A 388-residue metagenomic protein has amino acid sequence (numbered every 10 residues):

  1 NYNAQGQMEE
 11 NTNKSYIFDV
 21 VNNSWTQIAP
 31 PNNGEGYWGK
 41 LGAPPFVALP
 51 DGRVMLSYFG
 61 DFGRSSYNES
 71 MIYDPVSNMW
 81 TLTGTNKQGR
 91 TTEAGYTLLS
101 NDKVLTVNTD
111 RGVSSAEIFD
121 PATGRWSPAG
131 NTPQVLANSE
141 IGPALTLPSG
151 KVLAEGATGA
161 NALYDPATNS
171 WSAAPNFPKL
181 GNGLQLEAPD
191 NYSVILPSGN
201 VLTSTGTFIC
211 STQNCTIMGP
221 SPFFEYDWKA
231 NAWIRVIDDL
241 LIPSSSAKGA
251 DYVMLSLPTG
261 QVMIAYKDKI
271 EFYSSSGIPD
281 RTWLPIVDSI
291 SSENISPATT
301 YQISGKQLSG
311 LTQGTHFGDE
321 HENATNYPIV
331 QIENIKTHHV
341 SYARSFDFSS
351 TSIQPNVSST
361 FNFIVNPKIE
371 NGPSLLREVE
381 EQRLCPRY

Functional and structural regions predicted by a protein language model:
N1, P30, G39-G42, W126-N131 (+7 more regions): Immunoglobulin-like IPT/TIG beta-sandwich domains and homologous Ig-like subdomains
N1, Q5-E9, D51-S57, N101-V107 (+4 more regions): Entry beta-strands of beta-propeller and related beta-repeat scaffolds
A4-E9, G60-S65, D110-V113, G159 (+3 more regions): Short glycine/acidic-enriched loop and turn motifs that connect beta-strands
T12, A43, S65-Y67, T91-E93 (+5 more regions): A detector of repeated loop/turn-to-beta-strand junctions in beta-rich toroidal repeat architectures
N13-V21, N68-P75, S115-P121, N161-P166 (+2 more regions): Beta-propeller blade signature
D19-E35, I72-N86, T123-Q134, T168-G183 (+2 more regions): Trp- and S/T/G-rich repeat-edge/linker motifs of beta-rich repeat architectures
G42-F46, E93-Y96, I141-A144, P189-S193 (+1 more regions): Beta-propeller and closely related beta-sheet repeat lectin domains
A247-L284: Blade-level signature of beta-propeller repeat domains, shared across WD40, Kelch, NHL, RCC1 and BNR/Asp-box propellers
